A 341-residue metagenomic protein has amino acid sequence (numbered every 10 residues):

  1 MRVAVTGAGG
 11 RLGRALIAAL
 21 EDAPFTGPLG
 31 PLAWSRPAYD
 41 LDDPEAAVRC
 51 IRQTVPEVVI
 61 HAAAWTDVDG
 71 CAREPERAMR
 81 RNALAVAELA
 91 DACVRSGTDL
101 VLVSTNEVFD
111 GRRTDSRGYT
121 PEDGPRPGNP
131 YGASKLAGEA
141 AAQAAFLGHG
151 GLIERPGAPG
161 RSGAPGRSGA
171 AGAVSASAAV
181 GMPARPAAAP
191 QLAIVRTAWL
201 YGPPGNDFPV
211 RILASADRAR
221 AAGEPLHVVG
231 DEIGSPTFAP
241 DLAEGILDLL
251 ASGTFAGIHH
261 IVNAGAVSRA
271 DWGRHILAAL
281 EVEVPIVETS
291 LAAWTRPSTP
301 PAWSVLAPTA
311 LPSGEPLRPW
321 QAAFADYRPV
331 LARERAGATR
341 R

Functional and structural regions predicted by a protein language model:
M1-D22: N-terminal Rossmann NAD(P)H-binding glycine-rich loop of SDR-like oxidoreductase domains
G27-R49: Adenosine-cofactor binding site in Rossmann-like domains, unifying the SAM/SAH pocket of S-adenosylmethionine-dependent
L41-R81, A92-V94: NAD(P)H-binding glycine-rich loop region in Rossmannoid oxidoreductase-like domains and their noncatalytic homologs
D42, R73-E88, P125, N129 (+1 more regions): Glycine-rich NAD(P)-binding loop of the Rossmann-fold in SDR/ketoreductase-type enzymes
A87-P130, G150-P156, A171-V180, R185: Conserved Rossmann-fold NAD(P)-dependent oxidoreductase catalytic core, especially the SDR/UDP-sugar
Q143-E154, M182, P186-G234, D241: NAD(P)-dependent short-chain dehydrogenase/reductase
E224, G245, S252-P297, L331-R341: Mid/C-terminal beta-alpha module of Rossmann-like enzyme folds, strongest in SDR-family dehydrogenases/epimerases
V282-V284, T299-R341: C-terminal amphipathic/interface module of NAD(P)-dependent oxidoreductases and related NAD-binding regulators
